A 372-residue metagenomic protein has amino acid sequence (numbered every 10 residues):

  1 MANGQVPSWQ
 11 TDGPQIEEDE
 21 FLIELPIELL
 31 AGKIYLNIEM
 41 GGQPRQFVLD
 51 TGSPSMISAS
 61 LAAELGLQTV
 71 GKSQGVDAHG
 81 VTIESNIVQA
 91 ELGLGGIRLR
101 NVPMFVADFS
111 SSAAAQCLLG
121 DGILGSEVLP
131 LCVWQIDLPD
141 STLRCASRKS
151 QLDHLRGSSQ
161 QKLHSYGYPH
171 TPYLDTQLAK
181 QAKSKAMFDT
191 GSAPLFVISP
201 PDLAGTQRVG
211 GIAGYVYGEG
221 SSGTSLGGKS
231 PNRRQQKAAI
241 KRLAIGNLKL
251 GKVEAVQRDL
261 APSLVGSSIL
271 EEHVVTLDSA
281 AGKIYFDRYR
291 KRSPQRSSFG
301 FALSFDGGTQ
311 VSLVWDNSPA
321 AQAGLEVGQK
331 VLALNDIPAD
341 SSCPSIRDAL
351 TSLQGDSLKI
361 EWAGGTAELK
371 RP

Functional and structural regions predicted by a protein language model:
M1-P372: Pepsin/retropepsin-fold aspartyl endopeptidases
